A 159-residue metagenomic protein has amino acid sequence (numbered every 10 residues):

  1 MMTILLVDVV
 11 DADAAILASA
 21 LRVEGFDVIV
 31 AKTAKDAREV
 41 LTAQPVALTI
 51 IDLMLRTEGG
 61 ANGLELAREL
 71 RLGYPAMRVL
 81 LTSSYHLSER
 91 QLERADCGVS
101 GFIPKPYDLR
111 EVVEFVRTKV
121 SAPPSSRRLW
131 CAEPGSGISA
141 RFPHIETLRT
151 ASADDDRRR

Functional and structural regions predicted by a protein language model:
L5, V30-L48: Acidic, metal-coordinating helix/loop segments flanking the phosphotransfer/catalytic sites of two-component signaling
D11-I29: Two-component/phosphorelay signaling modules centered on CheY-like receiver
E39, A61-A76: Short amphipathic alpha-helix used as the core "switch/output" element in two-component signaling
D52-M54: Active-site residues of response regulator receiver
L66, R94-F102: As written
Y107-R117, P124, R128: C-terminal output helix
A122-R159: CheY-like receiver
